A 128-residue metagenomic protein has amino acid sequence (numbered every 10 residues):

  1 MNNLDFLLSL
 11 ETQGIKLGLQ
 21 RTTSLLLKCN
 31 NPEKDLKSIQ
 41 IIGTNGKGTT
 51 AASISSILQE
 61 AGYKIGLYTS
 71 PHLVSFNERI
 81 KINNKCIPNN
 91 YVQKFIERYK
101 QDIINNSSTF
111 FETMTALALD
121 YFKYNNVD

Functional and structural regions predicted by a protein language model:
M1-G43, T50-A52, S56-Y63, Y68: Short functional linear segments
L19, S24-L27, N31-K34, E60-D128: ATP-dependent carboxylate-amine ligase catalytic core
N45-K47, H72-L73: Short active-site-proximal "capping" loops at secondary-structure junctions
G48-A51, Y124: Internal amphipathic alpha-helical segments of the cytochrome P450 catalytic fold
